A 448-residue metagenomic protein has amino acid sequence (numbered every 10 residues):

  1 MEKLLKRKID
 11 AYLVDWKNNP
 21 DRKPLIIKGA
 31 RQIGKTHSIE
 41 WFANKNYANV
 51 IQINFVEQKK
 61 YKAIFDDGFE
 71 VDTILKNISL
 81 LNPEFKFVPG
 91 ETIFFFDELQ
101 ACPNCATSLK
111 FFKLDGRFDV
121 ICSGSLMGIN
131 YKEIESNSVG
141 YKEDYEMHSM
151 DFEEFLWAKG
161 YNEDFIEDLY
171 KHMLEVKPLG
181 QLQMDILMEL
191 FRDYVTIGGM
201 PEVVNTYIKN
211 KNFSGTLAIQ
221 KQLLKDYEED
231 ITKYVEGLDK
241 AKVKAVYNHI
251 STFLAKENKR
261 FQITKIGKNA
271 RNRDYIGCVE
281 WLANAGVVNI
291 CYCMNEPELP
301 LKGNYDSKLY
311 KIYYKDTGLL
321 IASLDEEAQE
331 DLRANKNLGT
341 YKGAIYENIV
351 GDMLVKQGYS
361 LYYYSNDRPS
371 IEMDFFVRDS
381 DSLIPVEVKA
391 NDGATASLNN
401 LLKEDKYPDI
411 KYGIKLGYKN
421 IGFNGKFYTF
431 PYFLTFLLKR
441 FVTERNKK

Functional and structural regions predicted by a protein language model:
M1-N18: N-terminal pre-Walker A segment at the start of P-loop NTPase domains
K35: Conserved lysine of the Walker
S38, F42: Hydrophobic positions on the alpha1 helix immediately C-terminal to the Walker A/P-loop
Q58-G90: Short glycine-rich substrate-engagement loop in P-loop NTPases that contacts/grips substrate
D119-S125, E146: Structural recognition of the conserved hydrophobic beta-strand(s) that form the central parallel beta-sheet of P-loop
V120, V350, L354, M373-D392 (+1 more regions): Conserved catalytic cores of phosphodiester-cleaving nucleases, focusing on short active-site segments
Y131-A255: Interdomain motor-coupling "hinge/lid" segment immediately C-terminal to the ATP-binding subdomain of NTP-driven enzymes
N205-S380: Accessory nucleic acid-recognition modules appended to NTPase machines
